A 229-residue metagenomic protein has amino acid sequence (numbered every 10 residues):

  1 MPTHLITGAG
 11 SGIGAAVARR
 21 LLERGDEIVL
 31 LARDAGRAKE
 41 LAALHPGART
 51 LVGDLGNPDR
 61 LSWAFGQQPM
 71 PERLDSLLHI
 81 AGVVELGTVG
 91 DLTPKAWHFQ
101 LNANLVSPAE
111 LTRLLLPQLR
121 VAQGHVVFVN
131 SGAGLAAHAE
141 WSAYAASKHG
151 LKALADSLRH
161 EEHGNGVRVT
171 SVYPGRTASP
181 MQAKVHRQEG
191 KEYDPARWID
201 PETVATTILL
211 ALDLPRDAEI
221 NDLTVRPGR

Functional and structural regions predicted by a protein language model:
G10-S11: Conserved glycine-rich cofactor-binding loop
I80-L86: Conserved NAD(P)H cofactor-binding loop of Rossmann-fold oxidoreductase domains
T88-V89, T93-H98: Substrate-binding pocket helix/loop in short-chain dehydrogenase/reductase
T112, S147: Active-site helix of classical SDR
S131: Residue(s) in the substrate-gating loop at a strand-loop-helix junction that position the organic substrate next
A136, S157-V167: Active-site-adjacent segment of SDR/Rossmann-fold oxidoreductases
V167, S171, E192-R229: C-terminal helical subdomain
